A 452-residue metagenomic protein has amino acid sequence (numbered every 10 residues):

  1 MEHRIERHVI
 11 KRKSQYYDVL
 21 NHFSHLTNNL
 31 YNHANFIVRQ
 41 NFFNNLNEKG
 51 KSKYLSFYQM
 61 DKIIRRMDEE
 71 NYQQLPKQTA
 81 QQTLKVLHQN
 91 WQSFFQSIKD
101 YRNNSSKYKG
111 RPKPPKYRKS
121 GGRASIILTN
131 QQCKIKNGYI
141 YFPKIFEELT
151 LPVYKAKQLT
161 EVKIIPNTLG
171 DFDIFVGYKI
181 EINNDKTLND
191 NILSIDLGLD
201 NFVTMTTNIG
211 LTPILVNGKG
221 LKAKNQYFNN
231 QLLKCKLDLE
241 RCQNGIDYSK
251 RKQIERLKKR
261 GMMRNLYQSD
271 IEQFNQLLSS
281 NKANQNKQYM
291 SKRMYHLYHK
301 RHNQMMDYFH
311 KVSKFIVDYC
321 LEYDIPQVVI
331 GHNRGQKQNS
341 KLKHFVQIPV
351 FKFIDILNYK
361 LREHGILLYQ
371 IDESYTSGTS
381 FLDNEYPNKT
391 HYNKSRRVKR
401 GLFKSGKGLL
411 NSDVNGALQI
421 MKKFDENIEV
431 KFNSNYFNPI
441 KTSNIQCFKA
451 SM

Functional and structural regions predicted by a protein language model:
M1-Q82: Gly/serine-rich nucleotide phosphate-binding loop at the start of the catalytic core of nucleotide/ADP-ribose-handling
R4, F172-M452: Positively charged, helix-rich recognition surfaces that bind polyanionic ligands
E6-H8, T160, N191: Residue-level marker for the onset of beta-strands and adjacent loop->beta junctions in well-ordered domains
E6-I10, E147-L151, T212-V216: Generic detection of short hydrophobic beta-strand segments and adjacent strand-loop junctions
T27, T83-W91, M294-L297, R301 (+1 more regions): Short amphipathic alpha-helical coiled-coil/interface segments
A34, Q82-N90, F94, V414-F424: Stable alpha-helical structural segments in soluble proteins, enriched in small hydrophobic residues
N35-V38, F42, W91, F95-R102 (+1 more regions): Long, hydrophobic, amphipathic alpha-helical segments used as structural scaffolds
Y54-N167, D307, Q347: Acidic carboxylate diad motif detector
